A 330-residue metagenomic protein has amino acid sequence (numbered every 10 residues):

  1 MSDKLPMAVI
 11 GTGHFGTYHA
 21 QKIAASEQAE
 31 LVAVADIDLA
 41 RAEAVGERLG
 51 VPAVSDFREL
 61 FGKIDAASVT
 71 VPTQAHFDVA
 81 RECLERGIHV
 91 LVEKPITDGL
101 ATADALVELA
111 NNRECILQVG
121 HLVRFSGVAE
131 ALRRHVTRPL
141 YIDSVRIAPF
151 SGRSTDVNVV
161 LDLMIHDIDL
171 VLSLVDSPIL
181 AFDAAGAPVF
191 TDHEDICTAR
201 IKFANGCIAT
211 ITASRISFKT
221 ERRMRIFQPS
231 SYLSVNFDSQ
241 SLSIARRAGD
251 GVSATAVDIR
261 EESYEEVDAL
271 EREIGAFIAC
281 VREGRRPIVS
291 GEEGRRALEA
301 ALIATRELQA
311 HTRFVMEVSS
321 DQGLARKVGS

Functional and structural regions predicted by a protein language model:
M1, A66-S68, A276-S330: C-terminal helix-rich "cap/oligomerization" subdomain common to oxidoreductases
M1-L49, V171: N-terminal Rossmann-like dinucleotide-binding module
H19, L49-V107: Beta-loop-alpha module in the N-terminal Rossmann-like domain of NAD(P)-dependent dehydrogenases, especially those
I37, E261-G275, V289: Active-site loop of classical SDR/Rossmann-like NAD(P)-dependent oxidoreductases, centered on the catalytic Tyr-X3-Lys
S55, V92, L117-V119, D143 (+1 more regions): Hydrophobic residues in well-ordered beta-strands that form the structural core
T97-S154: A contiguous active-site-proximal alpha/beta segment in oxidoreductase catalytic domains
G120-G127, F150-A181, E293-G294: Mid-domain beta-loop-alpha active-site segment that forms a flexible, acidic cofactor/metal-binding surface
I168-S241, E271-R285, D321-S330: Contiguous beta-strand/loop segments that form the cofactor/metal-binding neighborhood of enzyme cores
